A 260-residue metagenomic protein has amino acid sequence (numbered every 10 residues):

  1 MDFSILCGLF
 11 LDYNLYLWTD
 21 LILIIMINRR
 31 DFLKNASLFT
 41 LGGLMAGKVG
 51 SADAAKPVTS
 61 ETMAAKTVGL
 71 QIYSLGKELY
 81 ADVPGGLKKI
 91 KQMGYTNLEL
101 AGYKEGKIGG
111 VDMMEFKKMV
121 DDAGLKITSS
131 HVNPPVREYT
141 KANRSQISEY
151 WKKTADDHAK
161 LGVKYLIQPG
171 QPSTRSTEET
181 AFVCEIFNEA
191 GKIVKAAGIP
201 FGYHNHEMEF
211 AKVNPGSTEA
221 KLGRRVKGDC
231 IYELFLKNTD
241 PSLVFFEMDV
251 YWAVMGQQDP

Functional and structural regions predicted by a protein language model:
M1-N28: N-terminal secretory signal peptides
I24-T40: N-terminal secretory signal peptides and thylakoid transit peptides that target proteins across membranes
S37-L38, N97, R137-F245, M255: Active-site acidic/histidine proton-transfer and metal-coordination neighborhood in alpha/beta enzyme cores
K48-A81, G85-K88: C-terminal segment of N-terminal export signals and the immediately downstream linker at the start of the mature
V58-M63, L87-Q92, G109-S129, Y150-G162 (+2 more regions): Acidic (Asp/Glu)-rich catalytic clusters
K66-Q71, L98-L100, I127-V132, L166-Q168 (+2 more regions): Hydrophobic faces of well-ordered beta-strands that scaffold small-molecule active sites in alpha/beta enzyme cores
G69-A81, P134-S148: Active-site mouth loops of central-metabolism enzymes
E78-K89, R144-A155, G256-P260: Short, acidic/polar
